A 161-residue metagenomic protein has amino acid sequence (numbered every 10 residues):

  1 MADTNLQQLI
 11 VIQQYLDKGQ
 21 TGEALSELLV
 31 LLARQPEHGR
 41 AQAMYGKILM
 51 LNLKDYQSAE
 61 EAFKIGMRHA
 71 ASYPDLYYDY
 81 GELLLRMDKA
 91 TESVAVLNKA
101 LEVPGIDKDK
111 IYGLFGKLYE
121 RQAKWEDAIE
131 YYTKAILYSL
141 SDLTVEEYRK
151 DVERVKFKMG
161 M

Functional and structural regions predicted by a protein language model:
T4-R34, M50: Alpha-helical segment of the N-proximal tetratricopeptide repeat
L6, R40, P74-D75, D109-K110 (+1 more regions): Start-of-helix register in tetratricopeptide repeats
D17-S26, L53-I65, M87-K99, A123-Y131 (+1 more regions): Structural signature of tandem alpha-helical TPR/SEL1-like repeats, specifically the intra-repeat loop/turn
R34, H69-A70, V103-P104, Y138: Structural marker of alpha-solenoid helical repeat scaffolds
E37, S72, I106-D107, S141: Short coil loop/turn residues that delineate tetratricopeptide repeat
M44-Y45, D79, L114, Y148-D151: Canonical tetratricopeptide repeat
A100, E120-R121, W125-L143, K150-E153 (+1 more regions): TPR/TPR-like (Sel1-like) alpha-helical repeat modules
